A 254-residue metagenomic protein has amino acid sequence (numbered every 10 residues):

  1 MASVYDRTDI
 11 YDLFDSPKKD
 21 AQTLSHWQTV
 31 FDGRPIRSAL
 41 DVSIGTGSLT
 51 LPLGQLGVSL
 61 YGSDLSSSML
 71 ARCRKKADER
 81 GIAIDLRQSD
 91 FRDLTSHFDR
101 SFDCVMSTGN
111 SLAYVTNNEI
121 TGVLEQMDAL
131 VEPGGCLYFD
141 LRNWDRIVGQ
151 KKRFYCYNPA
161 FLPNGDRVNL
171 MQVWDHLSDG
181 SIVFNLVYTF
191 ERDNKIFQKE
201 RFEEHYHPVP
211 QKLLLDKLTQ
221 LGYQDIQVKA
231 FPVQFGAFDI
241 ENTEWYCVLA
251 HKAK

Functional and structural regions predicted by a protein language model:
M1-R37: Conserved class I S-adenosyl-L-methionine
I36-G45: Conserved class I S-adenosyl-L-methionine
T50-D93: Class I SAM-dependent methyltransferase SAM/SAH-binding core
S96-C104: A short acidic, Gly/Pro-enriched loop at the edge of an enzyme's catalytic core that lines a small-molecule cofactor
T121-P133: A short glycine-rich, Lys/Arg-flanked "PGG" loop and its adjoining helix->strand segment in the class I
G134-L141: Conserved beta-strand signature within the Rossmann-like core of class I S-adenosyl-L-methionine
L141-K212: SAM-dependent methyltransferase
H205-K254: C-terminal lobe and adjacent flexible extensions of AdoMet/dcAdoMet transferase-like proteins
